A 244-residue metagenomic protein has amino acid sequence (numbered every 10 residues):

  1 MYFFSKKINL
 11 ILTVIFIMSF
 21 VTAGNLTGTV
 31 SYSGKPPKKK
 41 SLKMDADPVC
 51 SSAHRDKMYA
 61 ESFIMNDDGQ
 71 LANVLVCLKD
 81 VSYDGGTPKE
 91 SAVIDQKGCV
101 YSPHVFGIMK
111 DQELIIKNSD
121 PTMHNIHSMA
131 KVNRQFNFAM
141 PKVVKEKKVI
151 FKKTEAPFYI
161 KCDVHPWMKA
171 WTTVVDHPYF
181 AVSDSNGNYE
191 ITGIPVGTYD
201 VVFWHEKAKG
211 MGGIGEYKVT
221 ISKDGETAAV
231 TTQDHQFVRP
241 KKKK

Functional and structural regions predicted by a protein language model:
M1-Y2, F16: Intrinsic disorder/low-complexity segments
Y2-I11: Bacterial N-terminal signal peptides that target proteins for export
V14-A23: Hydrophobic h-region of N-terminal signal peptides that target proteins for export in Gram-negative bacteria
G24-K244: Extracytoplasmic copper-binding redox domains, predominantly the cupredoxin/blue-copper superfamily
